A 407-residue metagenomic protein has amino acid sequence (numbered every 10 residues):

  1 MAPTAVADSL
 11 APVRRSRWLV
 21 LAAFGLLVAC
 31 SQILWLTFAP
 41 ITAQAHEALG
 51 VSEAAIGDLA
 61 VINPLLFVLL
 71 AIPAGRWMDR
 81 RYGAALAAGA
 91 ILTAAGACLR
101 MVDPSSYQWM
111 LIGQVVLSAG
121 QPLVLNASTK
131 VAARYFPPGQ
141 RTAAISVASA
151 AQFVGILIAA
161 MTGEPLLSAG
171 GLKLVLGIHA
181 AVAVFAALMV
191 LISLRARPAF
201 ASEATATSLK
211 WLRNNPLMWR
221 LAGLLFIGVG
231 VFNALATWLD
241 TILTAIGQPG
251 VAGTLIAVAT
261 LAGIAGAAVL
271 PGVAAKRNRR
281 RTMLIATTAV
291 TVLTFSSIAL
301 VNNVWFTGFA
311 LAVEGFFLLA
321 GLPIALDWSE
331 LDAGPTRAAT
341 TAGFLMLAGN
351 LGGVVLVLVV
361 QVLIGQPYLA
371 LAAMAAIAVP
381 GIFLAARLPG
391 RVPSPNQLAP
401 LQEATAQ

Functional and structural regions predicted by a protein language model:
A5-R14, R195-A222, E403: Juxtamembrane intracellular "pre-TM" segments in multi-pass secondary transporters
F38-A39, L217-A267: Extracytoplasmic gate region of multi-pass secondary transporters
L69-P104: Conserved MFS/SLC helix-loop-helix module at the cytosolic interface between two early adjacent transmembrane helices
L70-Y82, G266-R279: Helix-to-loop junctions at the C-terminal end of transmembrane segments in multipass secondary transporters
G113-A151: Cytoplasmic helix-loop-helix junction between adjacent transmembrane helices in 12-TM secondary transporters
V147-R195: Helix-loop-helix hairpin linking two adjacent transmembrane segments in secondary transporters
R280-A325: C-terminal transmembrane helical hairpin of 12-TM major facilitator-type secondary transporters
E330-Q366, M374: A late C-terminal transmembrane helix in Major Facilitator Superfamily
